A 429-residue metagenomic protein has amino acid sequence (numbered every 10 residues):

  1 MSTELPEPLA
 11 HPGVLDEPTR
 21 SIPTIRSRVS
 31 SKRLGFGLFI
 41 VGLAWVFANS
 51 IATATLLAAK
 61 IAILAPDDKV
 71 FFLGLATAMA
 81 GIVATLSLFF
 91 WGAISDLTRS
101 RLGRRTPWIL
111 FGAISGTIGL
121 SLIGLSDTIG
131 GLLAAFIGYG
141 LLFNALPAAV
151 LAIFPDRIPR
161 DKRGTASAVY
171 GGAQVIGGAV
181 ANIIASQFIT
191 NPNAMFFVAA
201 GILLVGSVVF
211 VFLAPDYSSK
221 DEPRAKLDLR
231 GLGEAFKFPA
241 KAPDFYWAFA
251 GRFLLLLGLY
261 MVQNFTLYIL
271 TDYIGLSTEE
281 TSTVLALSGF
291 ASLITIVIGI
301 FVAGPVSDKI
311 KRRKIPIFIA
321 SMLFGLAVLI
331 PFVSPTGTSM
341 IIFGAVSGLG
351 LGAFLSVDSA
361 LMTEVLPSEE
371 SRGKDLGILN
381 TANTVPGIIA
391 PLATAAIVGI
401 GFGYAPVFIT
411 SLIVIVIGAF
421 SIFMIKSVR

Functional and structural regions predicted by a protein language model:
L9-K32, Y217-A250: Juxtamembrane intracellular "pre-TM" segments in multi-pass secondary transporters
R20-G81, Y246-G275: Helix-loop boundary and gating motifs at the non-cytosolic
D67-M79, L276-L293, P406: Loop-to-transmembrane helix entry
S87-L102, G299-R312, V398: Helix-to-loop junctions at the C-terminal end of transmembrane segments in multipass secondary transporters
R104-T106, Q187-G201, A395-I415: A membrane-interface helix-boundary motif in multi-pass transporters
R105-S121, I315-L329: Structural signature of the two symmetry-related core transmembrane helices
G124, G206-A214, I409-R429: Multi-pass alpha-helical transporter architecture, strongest for 12-TM Major Facilitator/SLC carriers used
E370-I400: A late C-terminal transmembrane helix in Major Facilitator Superfamily
